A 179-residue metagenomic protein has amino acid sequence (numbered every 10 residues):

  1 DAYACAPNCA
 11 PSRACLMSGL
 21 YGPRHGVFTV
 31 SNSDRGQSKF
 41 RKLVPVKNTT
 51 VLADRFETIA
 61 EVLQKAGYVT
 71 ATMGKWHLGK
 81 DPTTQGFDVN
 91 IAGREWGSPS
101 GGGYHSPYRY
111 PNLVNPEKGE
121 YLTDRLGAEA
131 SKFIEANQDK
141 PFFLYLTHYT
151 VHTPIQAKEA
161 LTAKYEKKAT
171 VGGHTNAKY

Functional and structural regions predicted by a protein language model:
D1-Y179: Formylglycine-dependent sulfatase
